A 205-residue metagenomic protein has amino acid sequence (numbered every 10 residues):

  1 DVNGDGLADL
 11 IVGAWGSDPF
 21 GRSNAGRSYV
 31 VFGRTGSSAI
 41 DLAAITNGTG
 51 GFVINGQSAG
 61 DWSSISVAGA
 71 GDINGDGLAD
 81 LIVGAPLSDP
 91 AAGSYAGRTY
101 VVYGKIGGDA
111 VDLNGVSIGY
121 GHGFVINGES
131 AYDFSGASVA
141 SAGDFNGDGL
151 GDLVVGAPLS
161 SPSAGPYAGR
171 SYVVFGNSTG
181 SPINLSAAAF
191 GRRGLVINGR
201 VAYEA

Functional and structural regions predicted by a protein language model:
D1-A205: Conserved beta-strand/short-helix segments that make up beta-rich extracellular adhesion/recognition modules
